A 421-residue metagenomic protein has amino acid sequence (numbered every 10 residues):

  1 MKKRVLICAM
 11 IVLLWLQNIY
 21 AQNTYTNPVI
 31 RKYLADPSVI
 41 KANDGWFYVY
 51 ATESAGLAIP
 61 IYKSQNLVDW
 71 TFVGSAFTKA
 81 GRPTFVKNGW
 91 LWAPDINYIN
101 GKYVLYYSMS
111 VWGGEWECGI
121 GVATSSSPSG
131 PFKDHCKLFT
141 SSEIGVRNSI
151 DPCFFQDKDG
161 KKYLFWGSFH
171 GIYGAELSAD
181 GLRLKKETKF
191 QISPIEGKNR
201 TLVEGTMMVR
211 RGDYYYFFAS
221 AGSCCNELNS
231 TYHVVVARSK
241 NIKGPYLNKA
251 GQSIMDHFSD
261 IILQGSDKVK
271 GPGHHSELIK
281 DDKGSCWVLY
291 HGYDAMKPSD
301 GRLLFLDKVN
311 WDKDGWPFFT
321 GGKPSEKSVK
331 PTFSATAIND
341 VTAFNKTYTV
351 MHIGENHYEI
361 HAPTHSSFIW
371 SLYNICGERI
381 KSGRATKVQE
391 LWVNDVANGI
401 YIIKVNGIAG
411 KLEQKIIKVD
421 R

Functional and structural regions predicted by a protein language model:
M1-N23: Bacterial Sec-dependent N-terminal signal peptides
K3-R4, S299-L303, D312-P317, D395-G399 (+1 more regions): Short glycine/proline-enriched turn or capping motifs at secondary-structure junctions
C8, W15-N18, D69, K186 (+4 more regions): Generic detector of low-complexity/intrinsically disordered segments and short hydrophobic N-terminal stretches
A9-L13, I338, F344: Serine/threonine-rich, low-complexity intrinsically disordered segments
V12-L13, R31, V146, I369 (+1 more regions): A subset of signal/propeptide-processing and intrinsically disordered low-complexity segments in secreted/extracellular
L13-L16, S129, I150, V341 (+2 more regions): Short intrinsically disordered, low-complexity segments
A21-A337: Carbohydrate-active catalytic/glycan-binding domains of CAZyme proteins, especially the secreted or lumenal ectodomains
V341-R421: C-terminal outer-membrane/trafficking sorting elements
